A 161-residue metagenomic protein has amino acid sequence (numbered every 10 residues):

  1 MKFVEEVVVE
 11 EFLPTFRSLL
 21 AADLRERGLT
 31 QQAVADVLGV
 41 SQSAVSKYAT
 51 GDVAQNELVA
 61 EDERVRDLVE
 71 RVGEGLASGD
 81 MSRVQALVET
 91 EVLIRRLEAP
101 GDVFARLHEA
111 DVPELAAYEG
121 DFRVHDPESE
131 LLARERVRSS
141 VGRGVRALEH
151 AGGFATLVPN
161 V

Functional and structural regions predicted by a protein language model:
M1-R17: Short, Lys/Arg-enriched anionic-surface-contact patches
L13-G28: Short, amphipathic alpha-helical "recognition" segments used to contact nucleic acids or chromatin
T15, Y48-E63: Short, solvent-exposed alpha-helical "recognition" segments
R25, L38, A49: DNA major-groove recognition helix of helix-turn-helix
Q31-D36: Short alpha-helical "recognition helix" segments of helix-turn-helix
Q42, S46-K47: Key DNA-contacting residues within the recognition helix of helix-turn-helix
D62-R71: Short, basic, alpha-helical segments at the C-terminal edge of helix-turn-helix-like DNA-binding modules
E70-N160: Helix-turn-helix/homeodomain-like alpha-helical modules used for DNA recognition and transcription-factor dimerization
